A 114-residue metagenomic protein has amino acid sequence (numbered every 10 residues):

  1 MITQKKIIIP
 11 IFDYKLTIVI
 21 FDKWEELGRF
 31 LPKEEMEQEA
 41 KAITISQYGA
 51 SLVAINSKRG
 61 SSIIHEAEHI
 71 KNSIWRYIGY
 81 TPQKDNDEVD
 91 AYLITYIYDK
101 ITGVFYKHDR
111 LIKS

Functional and structural regions predicted by a protein language model:
M1-I2, K6-I9: N-terminal leader and targeting sequences that precede the mature domain
I8-P10, T17-K58, I70-S73: Active-site scaffold of zinc-dependent metalloenzymes
I11-D13, Y48-G49, G103, D109: Intrinsic-disorder/low-complexity loop/linker signature
I55, R59, G79-N86: Conserved aromatic-histidine-acidic binding/catalytic patches
K58-E66: Short alpha-helical catalytic segment bearing the HExxH-like zincin motif of zinc-dependent metalloproteases
A67-K84: Catalytic Zn2+-binding segment of zinc metalloproteases
P82-S114: Post-HExxH zinc-binding segment in Zn-dependent metallohydrolases
